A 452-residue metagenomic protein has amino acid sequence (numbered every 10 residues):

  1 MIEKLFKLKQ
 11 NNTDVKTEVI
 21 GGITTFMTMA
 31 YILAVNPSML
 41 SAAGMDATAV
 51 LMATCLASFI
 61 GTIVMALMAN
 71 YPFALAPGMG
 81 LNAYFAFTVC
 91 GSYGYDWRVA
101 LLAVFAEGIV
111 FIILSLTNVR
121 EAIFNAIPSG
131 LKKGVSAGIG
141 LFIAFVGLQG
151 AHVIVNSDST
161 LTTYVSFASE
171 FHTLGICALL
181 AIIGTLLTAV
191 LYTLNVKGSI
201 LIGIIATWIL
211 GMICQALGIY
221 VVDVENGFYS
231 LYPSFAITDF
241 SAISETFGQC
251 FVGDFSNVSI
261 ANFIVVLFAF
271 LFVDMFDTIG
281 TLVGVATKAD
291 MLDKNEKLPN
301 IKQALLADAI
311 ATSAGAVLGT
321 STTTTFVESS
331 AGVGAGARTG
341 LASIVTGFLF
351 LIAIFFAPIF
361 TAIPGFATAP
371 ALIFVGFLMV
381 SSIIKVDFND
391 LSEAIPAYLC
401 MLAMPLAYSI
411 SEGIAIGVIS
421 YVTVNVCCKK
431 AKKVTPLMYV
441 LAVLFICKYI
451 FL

Functional and structural regions predicted by a protein language model:
M1-A49, F167, I204-I301, I446-C447: Helix-loop-helix hairpins and the membrane-proximal interhelical loops of multi-pass alpha-helical transport proteins
I2-N36, A57, G78-F87, G91-I139 (+1 more regions): Helix-loop-helix junctions within the multi-pass membrane cores of secondary transporters/permeases
N12, K16, I183, I264-F268 (+3 more regions): Alpha-helical membrane-protein architecture signal
M27-Y31, M68-G78, F111-L114, N195-V196 (+4 more regions): Short helix-coil transition sites and intra-membrane helix breaks within transmembrane domains of multi-pass
A43-I63: Loop-to-helix transition at the N-terminal end of transmembrane alpha-helices
A47-T48, F73, W97, I410: Membrane-helix interface/capping residues of multi-pass secondary transporters
G61-F73, A189-Y192, A269-D277, D308-L318 (+3 more regions): Transmembrane alpha-helix interface/packing and boundary motifs in multi-pass membrane proteins, characterized by
Y93-I209, I213, L217, I344-L452: Membrane-embedded alpha-helical modules
